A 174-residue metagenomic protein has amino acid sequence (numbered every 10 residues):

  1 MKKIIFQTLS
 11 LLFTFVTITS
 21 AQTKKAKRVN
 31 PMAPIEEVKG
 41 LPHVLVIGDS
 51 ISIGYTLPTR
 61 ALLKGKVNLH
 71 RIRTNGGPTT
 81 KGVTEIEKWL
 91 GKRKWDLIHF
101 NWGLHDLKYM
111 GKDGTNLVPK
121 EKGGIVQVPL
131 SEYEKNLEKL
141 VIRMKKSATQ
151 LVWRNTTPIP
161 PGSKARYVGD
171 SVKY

Functional and structural regions predicted by a protein language model:
M1-L9: Bacterial N-terminal signal peptides that target proteins for export
K2, K24-K27, K139: Polybasic, lysine/arginine-rich low-complexity segments
L11-T19: Hydrophobic h-region of N-terminal signal peptides that target proteins for export in Gram-negative bacteria
F13, I51, P158: Short, glycine/serine-rich, charged loops/turns that create anion-binding and catalytic segments at active sites
T23-I98: Serine-esterase "nucleophile elbow" of acetyl-processing enzymes
L62-K66, K81-Y174: Alpha-helical cap/lid subdomain in secreted, periplasmic, or secretory-pathway luminal O-acyl-processing enzymes
